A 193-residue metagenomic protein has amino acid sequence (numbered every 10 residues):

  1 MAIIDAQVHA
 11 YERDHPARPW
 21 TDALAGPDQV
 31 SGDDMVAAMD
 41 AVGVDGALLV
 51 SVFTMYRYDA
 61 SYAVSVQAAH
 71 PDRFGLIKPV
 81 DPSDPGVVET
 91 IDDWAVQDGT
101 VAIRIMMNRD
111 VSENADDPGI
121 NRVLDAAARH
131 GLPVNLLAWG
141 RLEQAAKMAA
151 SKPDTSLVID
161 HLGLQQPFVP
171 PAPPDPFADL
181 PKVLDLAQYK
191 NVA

Functional and structural regions predicted by a protein language model:
M1-R122, A126, H130, G140 (+3 more regions): Mid-domain alpha/beta scaffold segments of enzyme catalytic cores
N114-A193: Catalytic pocket-lining loop regions of alpha/beta-barrel enzymes, especially the amidohydrolase/enolase/GH5 lineages
